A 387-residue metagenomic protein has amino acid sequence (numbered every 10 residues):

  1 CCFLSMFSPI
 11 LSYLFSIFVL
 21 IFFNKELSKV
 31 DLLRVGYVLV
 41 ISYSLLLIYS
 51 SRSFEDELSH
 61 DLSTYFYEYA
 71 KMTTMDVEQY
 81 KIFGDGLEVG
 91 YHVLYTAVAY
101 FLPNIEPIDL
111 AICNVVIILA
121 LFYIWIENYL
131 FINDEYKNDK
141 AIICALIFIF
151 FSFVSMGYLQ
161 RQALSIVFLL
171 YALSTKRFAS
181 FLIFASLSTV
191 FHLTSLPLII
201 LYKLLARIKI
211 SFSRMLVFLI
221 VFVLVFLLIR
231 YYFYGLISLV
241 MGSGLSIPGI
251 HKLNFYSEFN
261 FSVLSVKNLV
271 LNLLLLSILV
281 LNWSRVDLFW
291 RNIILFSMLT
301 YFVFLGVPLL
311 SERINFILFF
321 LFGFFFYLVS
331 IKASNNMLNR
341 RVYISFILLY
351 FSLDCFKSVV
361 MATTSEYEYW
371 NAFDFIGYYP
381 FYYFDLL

Functional and structural regions predicted by a protein language model:
C1-L46, V342: Start-transfer (signal-anchor) and selected internal transmembrane alpha helices of multi-pass inner/ER membrane
D31-V38, M215-L216, S284-F296, L338-S345: Membrane-interfacial loop-to-transmembrane alpha-helix junctions, especially the N-terminal start
L47-E78, P197-F320, K357-L387: Alpha-helical transmembrane segments and terminal signal-anchor/GPI-anchor hydrophobic tails, characterized by long
S63-K71, Y80-N104: Short hydrophobic/aromatic helix or loop-helix immediately within or flanking a transmembrane segment in polytopic
C113-N133: Transmembrane-helix motifs of polytopic, lipid-linked glycan transferases
I126-I149: Transmembrane-helix signature of polytopic, membrane-embedded enzymes that assemble or transfer cell-envelope glycans
L169-S180: Membrane-interface transmembrane helices that cradle and orient dolichyl/undecaprenyl
L182-I183, S188, T194-L205: Transmembrane-embedded, aromatic-rich helix segments that form part of the hydrophobic channel/pocket engaging
